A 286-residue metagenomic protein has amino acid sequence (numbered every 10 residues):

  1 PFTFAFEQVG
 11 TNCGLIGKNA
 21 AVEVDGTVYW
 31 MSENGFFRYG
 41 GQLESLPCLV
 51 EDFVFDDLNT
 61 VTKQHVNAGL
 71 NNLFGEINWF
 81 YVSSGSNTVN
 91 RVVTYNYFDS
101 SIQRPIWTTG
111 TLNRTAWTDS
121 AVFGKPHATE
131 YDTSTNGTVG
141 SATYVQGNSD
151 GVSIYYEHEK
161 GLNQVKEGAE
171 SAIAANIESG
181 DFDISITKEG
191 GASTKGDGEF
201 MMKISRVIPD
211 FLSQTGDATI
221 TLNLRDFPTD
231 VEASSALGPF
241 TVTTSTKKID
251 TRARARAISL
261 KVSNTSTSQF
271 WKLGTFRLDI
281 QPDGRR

Functional and structural regions predicted by a protein language model:
P1-G10: Surface-exposed extracellular loop regions of Gram-negative outer-membrane beta-barrel proteins
C13-N19, E23-T27, E33-R286: Beta-sheet repeat architectures centered on beta-propellers
